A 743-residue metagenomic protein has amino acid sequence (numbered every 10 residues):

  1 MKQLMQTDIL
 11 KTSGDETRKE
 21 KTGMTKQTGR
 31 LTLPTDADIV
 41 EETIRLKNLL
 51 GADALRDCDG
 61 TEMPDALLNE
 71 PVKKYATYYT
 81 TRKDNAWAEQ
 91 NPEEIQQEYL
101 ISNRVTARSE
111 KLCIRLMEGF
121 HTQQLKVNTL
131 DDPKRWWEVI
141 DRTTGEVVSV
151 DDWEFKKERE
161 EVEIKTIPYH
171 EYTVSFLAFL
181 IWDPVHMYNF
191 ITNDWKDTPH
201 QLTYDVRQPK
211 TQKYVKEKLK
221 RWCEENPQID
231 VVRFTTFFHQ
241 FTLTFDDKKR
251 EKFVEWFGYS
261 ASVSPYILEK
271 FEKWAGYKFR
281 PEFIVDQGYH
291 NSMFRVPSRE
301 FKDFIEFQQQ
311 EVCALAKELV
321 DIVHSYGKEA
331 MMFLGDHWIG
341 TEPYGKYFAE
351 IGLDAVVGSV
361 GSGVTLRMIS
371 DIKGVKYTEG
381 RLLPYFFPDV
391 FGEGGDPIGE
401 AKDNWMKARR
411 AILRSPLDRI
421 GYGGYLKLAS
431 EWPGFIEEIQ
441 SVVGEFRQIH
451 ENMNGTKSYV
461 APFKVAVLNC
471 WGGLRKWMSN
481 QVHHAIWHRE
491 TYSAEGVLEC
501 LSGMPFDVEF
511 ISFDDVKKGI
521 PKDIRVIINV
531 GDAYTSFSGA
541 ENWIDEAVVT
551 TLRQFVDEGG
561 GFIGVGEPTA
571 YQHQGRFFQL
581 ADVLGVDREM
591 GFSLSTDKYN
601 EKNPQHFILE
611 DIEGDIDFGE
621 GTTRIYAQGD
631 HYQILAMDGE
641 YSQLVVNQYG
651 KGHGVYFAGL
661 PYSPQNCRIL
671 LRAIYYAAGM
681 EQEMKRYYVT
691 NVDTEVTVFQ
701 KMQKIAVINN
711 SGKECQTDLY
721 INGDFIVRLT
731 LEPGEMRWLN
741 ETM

Functional and structural regions predicted by a protein language model:
G29-P34, D53-A54, D194-K213, V296-C313 (+4 more regions): The substrate-binding groove and active-site-proximal loops of carbohydrate-active enzymes, especially glycoside
L31-I44, C58-E62, M332-T341, E499-I520: A short, well-structured beta->alpha microelement
D38-K73, R221-R233, K407-R414: Catalytic domains of carbohydrate-active enzymes, especially glycoside hydrolases
L50, A86-A88, L219-K220, R233-F237 (+10 more regions): Hydrophobic targeting/anchoring helices
V72, G327-K328, K376, E558-G561: A short helix->loop->beta-strand "cap" motif at the edges of active sites that frequently abuts
P92-E350, M368: Polysaccharide-binding and catalytic clefts of secreted carbohydrate-active enzymes
L243-D246, K427-Y459, R576-Q579, L584-F592 (+3 more regions): Extracellular ligand-binding/catalytic regions of CAZymes and related secreted enzymes and adhesion modules
G539-D615: A glycine-rich, often tryptophan-bearing local segment used as a flexible ligand/cofactor-contacting loop or short
